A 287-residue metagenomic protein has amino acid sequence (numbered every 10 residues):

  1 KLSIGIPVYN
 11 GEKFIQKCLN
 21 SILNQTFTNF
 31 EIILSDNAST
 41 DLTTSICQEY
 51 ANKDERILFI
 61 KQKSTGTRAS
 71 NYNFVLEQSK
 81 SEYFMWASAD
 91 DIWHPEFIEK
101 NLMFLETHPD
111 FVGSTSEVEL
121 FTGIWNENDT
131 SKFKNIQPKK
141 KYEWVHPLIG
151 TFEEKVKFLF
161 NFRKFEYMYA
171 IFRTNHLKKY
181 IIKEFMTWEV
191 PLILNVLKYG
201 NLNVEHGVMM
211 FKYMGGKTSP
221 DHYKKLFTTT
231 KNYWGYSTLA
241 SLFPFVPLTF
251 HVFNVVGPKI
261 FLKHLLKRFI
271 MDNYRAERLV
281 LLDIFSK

Functional and structural regions predicted by a protein language model:
K1-L2, L23-L34, L42, E55-L58: Short loop->beta transition adjacent to catalytic acidic/histidine clusters or analogous donor-positioning motifs
G11-N24: Short, well-formed alpha-helical segments that are part of the catalytic scaffolds of diverse glycosyltransferases
Q16, D41-E49, E96: Acidic helix N-cap motif at the loop->helix transition within catalytic regions of sugar-transfer enzymes
D36-S45, S64-T65, S88: A conserved acidic beta->alpha catalytic loop
Q62-S79: Glycine-rich, basic loop-to-helix element that forms the pyrophosphate-binding segment of sugar-nucleotide handling
F84: Short aromatic/hydrophobic "clamp" motif used to bind/position activated sugar donors
E96-P138: Conserved donor NDP-sugar-binding/catalytic core segment of glycosyltransferases
K140-L226: Conserved nucleotide-sugar donor-binding catalytic segment
